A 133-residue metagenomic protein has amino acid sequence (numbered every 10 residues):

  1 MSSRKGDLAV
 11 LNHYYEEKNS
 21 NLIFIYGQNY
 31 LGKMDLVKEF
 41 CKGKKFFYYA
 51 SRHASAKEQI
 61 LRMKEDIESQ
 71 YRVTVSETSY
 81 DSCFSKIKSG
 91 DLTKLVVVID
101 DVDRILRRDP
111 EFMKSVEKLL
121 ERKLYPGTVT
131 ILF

Functional and structural regions predicted by a protein language model:
M1-F133: Phosphate-binding site recognition
